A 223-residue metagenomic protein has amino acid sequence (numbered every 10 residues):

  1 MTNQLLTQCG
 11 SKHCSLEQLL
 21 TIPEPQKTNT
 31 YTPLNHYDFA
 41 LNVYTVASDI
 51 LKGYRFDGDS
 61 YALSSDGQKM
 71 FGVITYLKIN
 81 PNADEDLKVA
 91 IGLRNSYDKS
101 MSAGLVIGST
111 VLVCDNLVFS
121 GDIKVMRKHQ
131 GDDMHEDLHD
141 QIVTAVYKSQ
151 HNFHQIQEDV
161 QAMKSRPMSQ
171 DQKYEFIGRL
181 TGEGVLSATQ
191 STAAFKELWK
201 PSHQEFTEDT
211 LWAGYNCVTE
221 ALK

Functional and structural regions predicted by a protein language model:
M1-K69: N-terminal low-complexity, intrinsically disordered segments
M1-T7, Y61-A62, L77-K223: Intrinsically disordered, low-complexity regions enriched in serine/threonine
G72-T75: Long, solvent-exposed N-terminal ectodomains/accessory regions that are displayed to the extracellular/lumenal milieu
